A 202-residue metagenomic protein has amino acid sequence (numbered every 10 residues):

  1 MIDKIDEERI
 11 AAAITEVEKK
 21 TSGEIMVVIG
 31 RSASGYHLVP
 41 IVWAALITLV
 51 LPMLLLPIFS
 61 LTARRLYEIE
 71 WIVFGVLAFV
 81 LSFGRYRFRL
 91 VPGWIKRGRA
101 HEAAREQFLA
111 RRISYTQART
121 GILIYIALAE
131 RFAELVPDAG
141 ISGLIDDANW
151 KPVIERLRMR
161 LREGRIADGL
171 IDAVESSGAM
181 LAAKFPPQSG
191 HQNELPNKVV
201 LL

Functional and structural regions predicted by a protein language model:
M1-I25: Short, charged cytosolic
S22, I124, A173: Residue-level signature of catalytic and energy-coupling elements of molecular machines, predominantly ATP/GTP-dependent
Y36-I47: Select subsegments of transmembrane alpha-helices in polytopic membrane proteins, especially boundary-proximal
P52, L56-V91: Transmembrane alpha-helices and immediately adjacent membrane-cytoplasm interface residues in multi-pass integral
G93-R111: Membrane-cytosol interface motif
R105-P137: Acidic, Ser/Thr-rich low-complexity segments on the non-lumenal side of membrane proteins
A129-E163: Flexible, solvent-exposed short loops/turns enriched in glycine
R158-L202: Cytosol-/stroma-facing membrane-proximal "stalk/adaptor" domains immediately downstream of transmembrane anchors
